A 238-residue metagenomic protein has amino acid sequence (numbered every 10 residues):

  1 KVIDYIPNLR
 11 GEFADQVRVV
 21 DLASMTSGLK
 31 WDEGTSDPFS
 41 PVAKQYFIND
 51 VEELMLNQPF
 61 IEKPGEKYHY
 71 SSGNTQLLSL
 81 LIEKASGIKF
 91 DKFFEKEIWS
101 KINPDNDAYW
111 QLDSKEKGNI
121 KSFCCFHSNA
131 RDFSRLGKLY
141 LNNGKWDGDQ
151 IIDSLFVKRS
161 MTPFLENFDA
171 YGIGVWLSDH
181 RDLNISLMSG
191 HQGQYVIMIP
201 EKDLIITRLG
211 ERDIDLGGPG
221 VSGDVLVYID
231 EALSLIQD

Functional and structural regions predicted by a protein language model:
K1, L22, M55, Y68-I98 (+2 more regions): Alpha-helical scaffold elements that line and support the substrate/ligand-binding pocket of soluble hydrolases
K1-K30, N57-P59, S86-F123: Active-site helix/loop module of the DD-peptidase/beta-lactamase fold, centered on the serine-lysine SxxK catalytic
V2-Y5, D15-V19, V51, N74 (+6 more regions): Stable alpha-helical elements in mature extracytoplasmic
D21-S24, H69, A108-W110, C125-H127 (+5 more regions): Structural recognition of the beta-strand scaffold that forms the well-ordered cores of secreted hydrolase catalytic
A43-Q45, D113-S128, S178-D182, H191: Carbohydrate-binding/catalytic loop surfaces
E95, S100-S160: Active-site-proximal binding-pocket segments
N106-D107, Q111, V157-T207, D215: Active-site Gly/Thr loop motif
G217-D238: Short, gly/Ser/Thr-rich active-site loops of penicillin-recognizing serine hydrolases
